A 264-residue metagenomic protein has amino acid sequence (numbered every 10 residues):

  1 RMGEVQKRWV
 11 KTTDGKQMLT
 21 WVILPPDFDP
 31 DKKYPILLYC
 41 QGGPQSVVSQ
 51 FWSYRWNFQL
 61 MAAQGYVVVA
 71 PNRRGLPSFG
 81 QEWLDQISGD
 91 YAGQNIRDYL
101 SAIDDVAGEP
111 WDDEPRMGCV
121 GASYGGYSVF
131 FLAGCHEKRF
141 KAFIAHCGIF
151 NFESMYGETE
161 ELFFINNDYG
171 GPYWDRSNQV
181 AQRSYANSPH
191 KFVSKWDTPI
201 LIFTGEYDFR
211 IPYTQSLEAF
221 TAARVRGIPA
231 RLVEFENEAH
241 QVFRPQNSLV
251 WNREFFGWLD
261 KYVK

Functional and structural regions predicted by a protein language model:
R1-K32, S49, W56-A63, D105: Non-catalytic accessory segments flanking enzyme active sites
R8-V10, C40, P71, F235: Hydrophobic residues at beta-strand termini and immediately following loops that shape nucleotide-binding pockets
L19, Q41, H240: Histidine-centered divalent metal-coordination motifs
L19-W21, V67, L201: Residues embedded in well-ordered beta-strands
I23, Y39-C40, V120, F203: Short hydrophobic segments within beta-strands
F28-Y34, Y39-G80, F152: Short substrate-entry loop that stabilizes the transition state in hydrolases
N57, A62, A70-K264: Active-site-proximal cap/loop segments of hydrolase catalytic domains
